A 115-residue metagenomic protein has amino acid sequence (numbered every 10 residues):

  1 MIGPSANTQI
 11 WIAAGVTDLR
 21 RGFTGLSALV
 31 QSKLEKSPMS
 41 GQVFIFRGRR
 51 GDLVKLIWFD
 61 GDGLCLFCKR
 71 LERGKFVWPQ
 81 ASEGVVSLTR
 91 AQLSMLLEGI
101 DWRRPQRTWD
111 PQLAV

Functional and structural regions predicted by a protein language model:
M1-V115: Polybasic/polar functional segments that serve as interface/processing modules
